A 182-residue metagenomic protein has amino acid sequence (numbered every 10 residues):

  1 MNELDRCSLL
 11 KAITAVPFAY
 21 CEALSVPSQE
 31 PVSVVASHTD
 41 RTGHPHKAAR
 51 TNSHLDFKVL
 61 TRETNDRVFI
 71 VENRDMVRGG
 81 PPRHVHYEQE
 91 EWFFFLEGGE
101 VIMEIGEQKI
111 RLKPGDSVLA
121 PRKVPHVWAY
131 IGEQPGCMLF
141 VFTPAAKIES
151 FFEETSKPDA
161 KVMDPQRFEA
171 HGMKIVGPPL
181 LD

Functional and structural regions predicted by a protein language model:
M1-P17: N-terminal secretory signal peptides and thylakoid transit peptides that target proteins across membranes
C21-L55, K157: C-terminal segment of N-terminal export signals and the immediately downstream linker at the start of the mature
K47-R83, Q89-E90: A short glycine-rich, His/Asp/Glu-containing loop-to-beta-strand
E90-V101: Glycine- and acidic-residue-biased ligand/ion/polar-headgroup-sensing regions
E107-R122: Short acidic-glycine-tyrosine-enriched beta hairpin
R122-E149: Ligand-binding loop in jelly-roll beta-barrel domains
E149, E153-D182: Acidic/histidine-enriched, glycine/proline-rich intrinsically disordered or flexible terminal extensions
